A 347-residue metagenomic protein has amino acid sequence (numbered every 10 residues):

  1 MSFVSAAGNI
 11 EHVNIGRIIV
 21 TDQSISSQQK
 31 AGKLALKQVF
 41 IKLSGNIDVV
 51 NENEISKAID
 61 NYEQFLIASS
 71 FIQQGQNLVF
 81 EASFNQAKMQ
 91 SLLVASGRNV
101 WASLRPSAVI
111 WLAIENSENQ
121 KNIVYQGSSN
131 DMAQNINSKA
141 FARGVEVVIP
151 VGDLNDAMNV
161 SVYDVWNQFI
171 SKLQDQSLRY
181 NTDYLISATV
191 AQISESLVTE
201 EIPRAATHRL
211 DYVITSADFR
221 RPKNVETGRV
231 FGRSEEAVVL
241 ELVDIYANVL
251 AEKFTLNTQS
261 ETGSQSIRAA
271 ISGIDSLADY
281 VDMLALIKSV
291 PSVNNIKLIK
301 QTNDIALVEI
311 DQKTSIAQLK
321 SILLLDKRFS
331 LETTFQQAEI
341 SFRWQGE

Functional and structural regions predicted by a protein language model:
M1-G8: Gram-negative bacterial Sec-dependent N-terminal signal peptides
E11-I19, Y180-E236, L240, I340-G346: Amphipathic beta-strand/beta-sheet edge segments enriched in Tyr/Trp
I15-A58, K172, S234-V249, A278-S289: Short, well-ordered alpha-helical segments
G32-E54, P106, I110-N167, Y180 (+4 more regions): N-terminal segment of the mature soluble domain
V50-I114, N122-D131, A142: Signal peptide-directed extracytoplasmic domains
Q64-I72, I149-V151, D164-I202, L323-D326 (+2 more regions): A short, hydrophobic beta-strand-centered structural micro-motif
G75-L112, S138, D218-F219, N224-S264: Pro/Ala/Gly-rich low-complexity, hydrophilic intrinsically disordered segments
D218, P222-G232, I245, Q265-E347: C-terminal soluble interaction/assembly domains
